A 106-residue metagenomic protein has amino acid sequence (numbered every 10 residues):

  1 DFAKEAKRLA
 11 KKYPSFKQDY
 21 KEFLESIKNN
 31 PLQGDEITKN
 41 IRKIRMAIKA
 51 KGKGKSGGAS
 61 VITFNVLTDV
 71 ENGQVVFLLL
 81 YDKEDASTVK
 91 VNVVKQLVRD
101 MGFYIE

Functional and structural regions predicted by a protein language model:
D1-Y20: Arg/Lys-rich, positively charged N-terminal/basic patches that mediate binding to nucleic acids
R8, S26, D100, Y104: Solvent-exposed, charged/polar functional surfaces in cytosolic regulatory/catalytic domains
K17, K21, A59-S60, K95: Short amphipathic alpha-helical segment that frequently serves as the phosphate-/nucleotide-binding helix
D19-L32: Negatively charged, low-complexity tracts enriched in Asp/Glu with abundant Ser/Thr
L32-L80: Basic/aromatic recognition patch in beta-strand/loop cores that engages polyanionic ligands
F64-E106: Enriched for short, Lys/Arg-rich terminal
